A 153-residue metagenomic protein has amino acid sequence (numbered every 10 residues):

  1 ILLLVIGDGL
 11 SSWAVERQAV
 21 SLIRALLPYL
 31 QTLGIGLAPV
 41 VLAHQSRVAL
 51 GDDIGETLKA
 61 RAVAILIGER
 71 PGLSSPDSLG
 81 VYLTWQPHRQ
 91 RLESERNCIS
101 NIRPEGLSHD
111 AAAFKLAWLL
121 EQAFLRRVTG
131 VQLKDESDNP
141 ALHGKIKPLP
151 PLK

Functional and structural regions predicted by a protein language model:
I1-L42, R47-A49, D53-E56, A64: Internal active-site segments that recognize and position negatively charged phosphoryl groups and nucleotide moieties
L3, G7, Q31, A60 (+3 more regions): Residue-level signal for well-ordered alpha-helical segments
A49-G80: Glycine-rich phosphate-binding loop
E69-K153: C-terminal functional extensions of proteins
